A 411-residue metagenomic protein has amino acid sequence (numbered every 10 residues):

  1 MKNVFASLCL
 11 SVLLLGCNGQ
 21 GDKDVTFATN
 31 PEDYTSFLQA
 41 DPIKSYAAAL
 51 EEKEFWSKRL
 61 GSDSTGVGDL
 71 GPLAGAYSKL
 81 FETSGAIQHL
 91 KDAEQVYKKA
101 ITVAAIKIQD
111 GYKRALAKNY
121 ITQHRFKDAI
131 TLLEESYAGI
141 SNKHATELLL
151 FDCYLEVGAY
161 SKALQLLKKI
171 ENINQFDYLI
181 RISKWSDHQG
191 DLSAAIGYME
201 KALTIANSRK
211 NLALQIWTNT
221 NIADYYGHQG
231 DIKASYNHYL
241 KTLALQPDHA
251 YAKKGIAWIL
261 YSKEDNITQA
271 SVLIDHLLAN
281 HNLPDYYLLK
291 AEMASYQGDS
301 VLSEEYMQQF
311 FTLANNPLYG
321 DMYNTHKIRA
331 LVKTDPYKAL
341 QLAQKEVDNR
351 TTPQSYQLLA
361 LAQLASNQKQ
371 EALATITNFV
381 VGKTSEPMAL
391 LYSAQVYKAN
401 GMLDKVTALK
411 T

Functional and structural regions predicted by a protein language model:
C17-G111, T131, L164-Q165, G401 (+1 more regions): N-terminal leader/linker segments that initiate helical-solenoid repeat arrays
E32-D33, V67, A104-K113, G139-E147 (+7 more regions): Generic helix N-cap/helix-start motif at coil->alpha-helix transitions
Y46-A49, T83, L90, F126 (+9 more regions): TPR-repeat structural position
R59, A100, E135-S136, L167-I170 (+7 more regions): Canonical positions in the second alpha-helix
G75, E82, K118, D152 (+7 more regions): Residue-level recognition of tetratricopeptide repeat
L80, S84-I87, Q123, V157 (+7 more regions): Structural motif corresponding to the intra-repeat A-B loop/turn of tetratricopeptide repeats
